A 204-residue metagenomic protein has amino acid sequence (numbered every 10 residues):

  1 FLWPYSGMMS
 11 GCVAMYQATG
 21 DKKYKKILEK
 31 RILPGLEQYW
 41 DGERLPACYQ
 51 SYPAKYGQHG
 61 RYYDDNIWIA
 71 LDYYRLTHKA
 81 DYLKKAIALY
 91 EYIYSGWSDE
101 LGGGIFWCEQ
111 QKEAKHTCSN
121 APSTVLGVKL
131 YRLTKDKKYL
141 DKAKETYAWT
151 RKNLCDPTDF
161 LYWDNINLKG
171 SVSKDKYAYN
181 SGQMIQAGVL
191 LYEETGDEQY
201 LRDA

Functional and structural regions predicted by a protein language model:
F1-A204: Glycan-recognition and catalytic cores of secretory/periplasmic carbohydrate-active enzymes
